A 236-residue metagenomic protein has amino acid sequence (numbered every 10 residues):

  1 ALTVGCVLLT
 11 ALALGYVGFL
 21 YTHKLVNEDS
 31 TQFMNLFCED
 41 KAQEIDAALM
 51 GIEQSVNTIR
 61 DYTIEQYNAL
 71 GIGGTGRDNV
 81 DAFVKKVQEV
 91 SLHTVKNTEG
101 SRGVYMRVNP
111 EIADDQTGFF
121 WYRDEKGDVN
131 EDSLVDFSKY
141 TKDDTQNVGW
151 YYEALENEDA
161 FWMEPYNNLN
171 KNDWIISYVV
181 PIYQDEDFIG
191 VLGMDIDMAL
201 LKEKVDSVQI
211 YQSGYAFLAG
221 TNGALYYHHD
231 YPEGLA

Functional and structural regions predicted by a protein language model:
A1-G5: Alpha-helical transmembrane segments and their helix-membrane boundary motifs
C6-A82, H93-K96, G100, I175: Juxtamembrane extracytoplasmic/periplasmic/luminal helical "stalk" adjacent to the first N-terminal
A42, D46, M50, D144-V148 (+3 more regions): Amphipathic alpha-helical bundle/coiled-coil segments
D78, T94-D159, P165-N172, A224-A236: Extracellular/periplasmic ligand-sensing ectodomains of membrane signal-transduction proteins
E89-T98, E153, E203-V208: Amphipathic alpha-helical regulatory segments at dimerization interfaces that relay allosteric signals between sensory
K171-Q209, Y227: Conserved beta-strands of PAS-like sensory domains
L200-A236: Intrinsic low-complexity, intrinsically disordered coil/linker regions enriched in small/polar and charged residues
